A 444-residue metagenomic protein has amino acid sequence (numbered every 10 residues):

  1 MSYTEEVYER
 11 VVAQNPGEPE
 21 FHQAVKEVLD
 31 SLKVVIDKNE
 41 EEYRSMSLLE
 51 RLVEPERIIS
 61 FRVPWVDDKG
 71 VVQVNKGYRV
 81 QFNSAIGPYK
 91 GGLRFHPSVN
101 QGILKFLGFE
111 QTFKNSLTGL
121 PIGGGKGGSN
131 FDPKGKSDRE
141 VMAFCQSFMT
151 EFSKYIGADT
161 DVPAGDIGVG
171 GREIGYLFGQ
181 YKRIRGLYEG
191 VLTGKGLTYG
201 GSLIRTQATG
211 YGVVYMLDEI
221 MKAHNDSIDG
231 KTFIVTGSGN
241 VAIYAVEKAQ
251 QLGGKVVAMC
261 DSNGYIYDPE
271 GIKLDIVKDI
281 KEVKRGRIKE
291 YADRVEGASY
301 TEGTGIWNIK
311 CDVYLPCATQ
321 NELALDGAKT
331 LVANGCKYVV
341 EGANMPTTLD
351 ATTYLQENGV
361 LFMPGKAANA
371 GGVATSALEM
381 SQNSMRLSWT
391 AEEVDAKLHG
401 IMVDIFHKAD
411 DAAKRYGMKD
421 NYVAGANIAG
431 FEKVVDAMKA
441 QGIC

Functional and structural regions predicted by a protein language model:
S2-A24, I220-M221, V332-C444: Adenosine-phosphate binding glycine-rich loop
P19-H22, K38-S45, G119, I156-G165 (+4 more regions): Flexible, glycine/charged-enriched surface loops at secondary-structure junctions
E41-V71: Structured beta-strand/loop patches that form or line metal/cofactor-binding pockets in enzymes
I59, P64-I122, K126, N130: Phosphate-interaction motifs
H96, N115-D229: Glycine/serine-rich phosphate-binding loop and adjoining beta1-alpha1 elements at the start of nucleotide-handling
T193-G196, G201-N308: Glycine-rich phosphate/diphosphate-binding loop of Rossmann-like nucleotide-binding domains
G264-F362, A367: Rossmann-like adenosine-cofactor binding region
